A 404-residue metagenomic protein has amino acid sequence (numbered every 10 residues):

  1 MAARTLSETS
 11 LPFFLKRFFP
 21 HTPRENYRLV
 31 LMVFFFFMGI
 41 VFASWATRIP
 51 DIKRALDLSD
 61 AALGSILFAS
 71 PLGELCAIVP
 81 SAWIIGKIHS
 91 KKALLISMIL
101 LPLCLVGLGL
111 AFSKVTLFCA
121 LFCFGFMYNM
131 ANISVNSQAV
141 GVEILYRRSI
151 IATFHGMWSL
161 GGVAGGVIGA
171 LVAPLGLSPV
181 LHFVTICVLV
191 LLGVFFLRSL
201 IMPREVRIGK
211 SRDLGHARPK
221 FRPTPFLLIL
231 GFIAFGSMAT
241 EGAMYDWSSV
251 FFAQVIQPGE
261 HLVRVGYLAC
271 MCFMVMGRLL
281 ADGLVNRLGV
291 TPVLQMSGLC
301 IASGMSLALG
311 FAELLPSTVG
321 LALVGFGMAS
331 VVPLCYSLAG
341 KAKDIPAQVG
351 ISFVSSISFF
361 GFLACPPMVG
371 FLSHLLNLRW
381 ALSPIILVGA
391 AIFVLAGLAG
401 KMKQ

Functional and structural regions predicted by a protein language model:
P23-R48, R54, F122-C123, P223-T240 (+1 more regions): Pair of pore-lining "gating" transmembrane helices in MFS-fold secondary transporters
T47-A61, D246-L262: Short amphipathic helix-loop junctions that connect adjacent transmembrane helices in Major Facilitator Superfamily/SLC
D57, H89, L110-V115, Q257 (+3 more regions): Helix-breaking motifs and short loop linkers at transmembrane-helix boundaries and internal kinks in secondary membrane
A77-H89, A173, G277-V290, S373-H374: Helix-to-loop junctions at the C-terminal end of transmembrane segments in multipass secondary transporters
K91-L94, L294: Primarily marks hydrophobic transmembrane alpha-helices of the MFS/SLC 12-helix fold
I99-F112, C300-A312: C-terminal ends and interior cores of transmembrane alpha-helices in multi-pass membrane transporters/permeases
F122-G156: Cytoplasmic helix-loop-helix junction between adjacent transmembrane helices in 12-TM secondary transporters
V180-S199, L382-L398: Symmetry-related core transmembrane helices of the 12-TM Major Facilitator Superfamily/SLC fold
